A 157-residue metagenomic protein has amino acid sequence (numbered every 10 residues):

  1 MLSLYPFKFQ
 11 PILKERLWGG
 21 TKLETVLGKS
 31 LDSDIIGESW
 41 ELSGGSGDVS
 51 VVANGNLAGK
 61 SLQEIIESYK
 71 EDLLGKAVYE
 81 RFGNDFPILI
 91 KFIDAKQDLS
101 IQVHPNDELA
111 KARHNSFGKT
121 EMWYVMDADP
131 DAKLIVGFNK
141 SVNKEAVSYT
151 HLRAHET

Functional and structural regions predicted by a protein language model:
M1-N143: Transition-metal
A146-S148: Acidic, proline/serine/threonine- and glycine-rich low-complexity intrinsically disordered segments
T150-T157: Conserved small/polar residues in nucleotide/adenosyl-binding loops
